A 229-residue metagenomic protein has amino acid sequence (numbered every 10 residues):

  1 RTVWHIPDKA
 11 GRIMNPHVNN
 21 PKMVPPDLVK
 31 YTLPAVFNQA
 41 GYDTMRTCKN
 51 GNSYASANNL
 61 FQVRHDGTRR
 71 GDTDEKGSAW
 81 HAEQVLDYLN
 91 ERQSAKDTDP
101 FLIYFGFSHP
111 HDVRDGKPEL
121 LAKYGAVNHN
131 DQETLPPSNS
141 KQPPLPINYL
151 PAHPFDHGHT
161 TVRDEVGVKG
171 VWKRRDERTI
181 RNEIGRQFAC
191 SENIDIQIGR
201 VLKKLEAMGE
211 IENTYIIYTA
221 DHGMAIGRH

Functional and structural regions predicted by a protein language model:
R1-Y31, V36-R69: Active-site segment of extracytoplasmic enzymes that catalyze sulfate/phosphate-ester chemistry
R12-P21, W80-Q84, N139-L150: Low-complexity, flexible helical/coil segments
V24-K30, E75, A79, F188: Short, solvent-exposed loop/helix junctions and linker helices that flank or host conserved functional motifs
V29-L33, H81, V85, C190 (+1 more regions): Stable alpha-helical elements in mature extracytoplasmic
Y54-S94: Conserved, well-structured beta-alpha core segment at the onset of a catalytic domain
T68-R69, T73, N90-D99, Y104-H229: Active-site-proximal cap/lid insertion segments
